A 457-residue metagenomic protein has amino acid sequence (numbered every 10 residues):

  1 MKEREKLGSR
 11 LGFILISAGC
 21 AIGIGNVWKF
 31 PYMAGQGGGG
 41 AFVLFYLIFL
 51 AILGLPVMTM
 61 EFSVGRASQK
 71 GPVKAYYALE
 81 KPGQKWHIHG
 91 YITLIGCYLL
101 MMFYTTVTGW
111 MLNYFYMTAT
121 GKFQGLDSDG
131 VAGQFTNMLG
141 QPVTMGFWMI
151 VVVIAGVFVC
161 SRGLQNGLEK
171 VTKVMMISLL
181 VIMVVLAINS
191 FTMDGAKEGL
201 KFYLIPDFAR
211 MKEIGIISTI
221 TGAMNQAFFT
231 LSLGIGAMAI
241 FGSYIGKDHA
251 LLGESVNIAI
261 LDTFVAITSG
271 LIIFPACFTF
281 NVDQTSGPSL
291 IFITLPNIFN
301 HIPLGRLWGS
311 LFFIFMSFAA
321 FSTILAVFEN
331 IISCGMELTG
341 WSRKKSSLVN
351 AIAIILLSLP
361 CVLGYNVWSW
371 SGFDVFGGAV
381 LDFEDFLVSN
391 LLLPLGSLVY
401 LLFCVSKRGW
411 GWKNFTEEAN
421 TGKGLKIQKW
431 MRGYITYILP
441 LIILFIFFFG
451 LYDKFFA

Functional and structural regions predicted by a protein language model:
M1-W28, V57-F62, R66-L79, G83-I88 (+2 more regions): Membrane-interface "cap" regions at the ends of multi-pass membrane proteins
K2-L7, E169, K173-F321, L325 (+1 more regions): Membrane-embedded translocation segments of transport machinery
R4, M33-G37, A67-I92, T105-Q165 (+5 more regions): Inter-helical loop and helix-membrane interface segments of multi-pass membrane transporters/permeases
L11-F49, E198, G236-G242, L252-V256 (+1 more regions): Transmembrane helix-boundary motif of multi-pass solute transporters/channels
G12-I14, C20, G146-F147, L261-I267 (+4 more regions): Loop-to-transmembrane helix boundary motifs in multi-pass membrane proteins
K74, T108-G140, Y244-D248, G253 (+6 more regions): Helix-loop-helix connectors at the membrane interface of multi-pass transporters/channels
A320-A326, S347-C361, Y365, D382-E417: Hydrophobic alpha-helical segments of multi-pass membrane transport proteins
F373-L402, G424-A457: A generic transmembrane alpha-helix motif of multi-pass inner-membrane proteins
